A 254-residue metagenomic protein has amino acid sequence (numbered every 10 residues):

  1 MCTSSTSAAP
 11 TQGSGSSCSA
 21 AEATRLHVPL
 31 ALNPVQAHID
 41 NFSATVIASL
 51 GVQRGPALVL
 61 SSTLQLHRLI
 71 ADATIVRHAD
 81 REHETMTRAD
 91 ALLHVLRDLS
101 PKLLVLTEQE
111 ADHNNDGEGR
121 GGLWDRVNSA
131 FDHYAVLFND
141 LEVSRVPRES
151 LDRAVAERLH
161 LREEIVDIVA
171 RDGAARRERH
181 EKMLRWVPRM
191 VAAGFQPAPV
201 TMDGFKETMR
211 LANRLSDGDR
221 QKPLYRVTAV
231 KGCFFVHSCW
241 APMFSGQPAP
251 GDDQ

Functional and structural regions predicted by a protein language model:
M1-N33: SAM cofactor-binding core of SAM-dependent methyltransferases, primarily the Rossmann-like beta-alpha-beta module
E22-Q254: Domain-level detector for long C-terminal conserved domains
